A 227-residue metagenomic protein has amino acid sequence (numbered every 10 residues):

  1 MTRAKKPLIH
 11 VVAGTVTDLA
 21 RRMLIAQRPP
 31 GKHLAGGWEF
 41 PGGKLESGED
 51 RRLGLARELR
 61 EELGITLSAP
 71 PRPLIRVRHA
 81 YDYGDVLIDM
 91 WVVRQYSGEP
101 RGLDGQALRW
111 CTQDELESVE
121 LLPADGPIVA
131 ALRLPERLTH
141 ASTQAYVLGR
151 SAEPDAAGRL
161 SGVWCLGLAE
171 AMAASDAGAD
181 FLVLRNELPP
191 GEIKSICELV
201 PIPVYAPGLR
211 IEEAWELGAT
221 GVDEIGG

Functional and structural regions predicted by a protein language model:
T2-M23, K44: Conserved N-terminal beta-strand and adjoining loop/helix that marks the start of the Nudix/MutT-like hydrolase domain
T15, I25, M90-V92, W110: Conserved hydrophobic/aromatic beta-strand scaffold that supports enzyme active sites
R22-I65: Conserved Nudix-box catalytic region and its N-terminal flanking loop in Nudix hydrolases and closely related
G37, Q95-S97, R101-Y146: Nudix hydrolase/Nudix homology domain
A69, R76-P100, D125: Active-site-adjacent beta-strand/loop module that shapes the phosphate/pyrophosphate-binding cleft
E136-H140, Q144-L148, G158-W164, D180-V183 (+2 more regions): Structural preference for beta-strand elements that scaffold enzyme active sites
L148-R159, G167-E170, L184-V200, R210-I211: Active-site-adjacent beta->alpha loops and helix N-cap segments on the catalytic face of soluble alpha/beta enzymes
F181-P189, R210-G227: Glycine-rich phosphate-binding active-site loops on the catalytic face of alpha/beta enzymes
